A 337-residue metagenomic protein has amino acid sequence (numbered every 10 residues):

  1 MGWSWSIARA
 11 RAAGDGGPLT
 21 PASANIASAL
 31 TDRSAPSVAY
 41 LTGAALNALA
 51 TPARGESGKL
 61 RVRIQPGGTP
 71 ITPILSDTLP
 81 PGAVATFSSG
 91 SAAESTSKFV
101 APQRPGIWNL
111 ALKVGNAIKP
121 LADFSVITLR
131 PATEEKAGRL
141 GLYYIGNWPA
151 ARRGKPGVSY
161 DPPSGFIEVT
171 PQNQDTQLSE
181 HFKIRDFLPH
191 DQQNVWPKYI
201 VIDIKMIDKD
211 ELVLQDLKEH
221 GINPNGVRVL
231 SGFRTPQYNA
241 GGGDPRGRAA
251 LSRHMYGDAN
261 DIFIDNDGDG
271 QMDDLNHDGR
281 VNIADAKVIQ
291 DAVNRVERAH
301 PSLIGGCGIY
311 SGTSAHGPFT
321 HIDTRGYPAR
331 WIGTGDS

Functional and structural regions predicted by a protein language model:
W5, G16-E135: Beta-strand-enriched, solvent-exposed domains that form extended recognition/catalytic surfaces
A10-A12: Boundary at the C-terminal end of the N-terminal hydrophobic targeting segment
A85-K98, L212, N225, A315 (+1 more regions): Extended amphipathic secondary-structure runs
E135-I167: Compositionally biased low-complexity segments at domain edges in trafficked proteins and select soluble regulators
S164-P224: Active-site acidic/histidine clusters and adjacent loop/turn architecture that either coordinate catalytic ions
D210-P245: Extended, low-complexity, intrinsically disordered C-terminal regulatory tails of eukaryotic serine/threonine kinases
A249-S337: Catalytic cores and adjacent binding grooves of peptidoglycan-active enzymes
